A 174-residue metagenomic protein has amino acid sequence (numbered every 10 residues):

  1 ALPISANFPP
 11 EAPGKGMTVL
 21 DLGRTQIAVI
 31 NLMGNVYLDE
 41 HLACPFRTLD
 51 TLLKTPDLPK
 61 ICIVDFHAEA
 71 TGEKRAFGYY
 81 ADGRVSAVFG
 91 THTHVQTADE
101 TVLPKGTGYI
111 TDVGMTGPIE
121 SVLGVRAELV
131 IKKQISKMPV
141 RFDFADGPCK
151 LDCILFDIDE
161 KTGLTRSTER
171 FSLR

Functional and structural regions predicted by a protein language model:
A1-R174: Acidic, metal/ion-coordinating pockets
